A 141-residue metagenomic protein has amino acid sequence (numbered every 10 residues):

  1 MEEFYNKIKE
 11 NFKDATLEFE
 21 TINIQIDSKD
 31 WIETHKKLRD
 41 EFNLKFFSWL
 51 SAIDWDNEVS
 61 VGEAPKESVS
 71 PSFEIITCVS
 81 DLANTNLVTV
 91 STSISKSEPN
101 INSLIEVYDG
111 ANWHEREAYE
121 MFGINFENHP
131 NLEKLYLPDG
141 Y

Functional and structural regions predicted by a protein language model:
M1-Y141: Terminal low-complexity/charged segments
